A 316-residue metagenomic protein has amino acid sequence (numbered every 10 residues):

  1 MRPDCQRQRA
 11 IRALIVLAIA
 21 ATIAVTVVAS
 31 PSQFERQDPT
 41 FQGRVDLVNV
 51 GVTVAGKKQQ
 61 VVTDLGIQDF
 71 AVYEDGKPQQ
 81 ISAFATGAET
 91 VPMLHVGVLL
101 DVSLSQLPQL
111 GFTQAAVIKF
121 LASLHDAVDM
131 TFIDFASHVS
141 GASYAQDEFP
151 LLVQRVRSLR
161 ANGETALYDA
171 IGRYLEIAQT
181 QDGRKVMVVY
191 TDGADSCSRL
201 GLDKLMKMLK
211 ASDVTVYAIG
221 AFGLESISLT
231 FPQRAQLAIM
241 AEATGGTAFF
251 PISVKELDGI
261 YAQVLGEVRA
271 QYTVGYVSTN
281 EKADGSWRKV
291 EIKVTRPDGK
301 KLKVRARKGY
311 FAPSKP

Functional and structural regions predicted by a protein language model:
M1-I11: N-terminal secretory signal peptides that target proteins for export/translocation
R2-D4, A21, A29-P31: Intrinsically disordered, low-complexity segments enriched in Ser/Pro/Gly/Ala and basic residues
A10-A13, V45: Hydrophobic alpha-helical segments, especially transmembrane helices and their immediate juxtamembrane helical caps
A13-T26: Bacterial N-terminal signal peptides
A29-P316: Scaffold/interface architecture of coatomer-like assemblies
